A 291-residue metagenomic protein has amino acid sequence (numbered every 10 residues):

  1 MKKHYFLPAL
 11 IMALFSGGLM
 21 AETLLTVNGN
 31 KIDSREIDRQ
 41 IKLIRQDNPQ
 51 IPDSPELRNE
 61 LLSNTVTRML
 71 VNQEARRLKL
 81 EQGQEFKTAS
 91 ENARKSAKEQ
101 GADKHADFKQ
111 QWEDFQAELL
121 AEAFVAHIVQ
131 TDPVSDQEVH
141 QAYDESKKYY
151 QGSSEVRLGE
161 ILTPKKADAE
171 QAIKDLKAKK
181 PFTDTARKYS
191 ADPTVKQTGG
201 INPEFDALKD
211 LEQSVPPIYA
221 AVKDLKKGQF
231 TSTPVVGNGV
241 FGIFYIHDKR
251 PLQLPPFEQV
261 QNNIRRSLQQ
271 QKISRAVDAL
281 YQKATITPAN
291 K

Functional and structural regions predicted by a protein language model:
M1-P8: Bacterial N-terminal signal peptides that target proteins for export
P8-G18: Bacterial N-terminal signal peptides
G17-L19, A289-N290: Hydrophobic alpha-helical membrane-insertion segments, chiefly the h-region of N-terminal signal peptides
A21-K42: Short N-terminal segments immediately surrounding and downstream of signal-peptide cleavage
L24-T26, I32, I51-K291: Peptidyl-prolyl cis-trans isomerase
E36, K42-R45, E56, E60: Start-of-domain marker
